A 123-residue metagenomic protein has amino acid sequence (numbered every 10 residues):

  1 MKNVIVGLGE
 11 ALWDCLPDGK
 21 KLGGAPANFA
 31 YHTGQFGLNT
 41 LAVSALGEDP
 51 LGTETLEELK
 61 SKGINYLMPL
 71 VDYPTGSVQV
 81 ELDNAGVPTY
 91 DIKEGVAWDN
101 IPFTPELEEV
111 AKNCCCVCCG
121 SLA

Functional and structural regions predicted by a protein language model:
M1-I64, V78: Glycine-rich phosphate/adenosyl-contacting loop at the front of the ribokinase-like
N39-S121: Conserved N-terminal subdomain of the carbohydrate kinase-like
